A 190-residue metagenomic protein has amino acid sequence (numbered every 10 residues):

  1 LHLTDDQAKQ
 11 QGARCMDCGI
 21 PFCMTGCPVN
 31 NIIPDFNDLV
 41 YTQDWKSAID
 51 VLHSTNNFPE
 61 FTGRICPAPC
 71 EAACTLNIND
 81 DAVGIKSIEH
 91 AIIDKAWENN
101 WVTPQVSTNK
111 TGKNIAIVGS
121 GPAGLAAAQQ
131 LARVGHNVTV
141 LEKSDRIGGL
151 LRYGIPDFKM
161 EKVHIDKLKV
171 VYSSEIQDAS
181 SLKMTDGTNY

Functional and structural regions predicted by a protein language model:
L1, N30-T42, S47-L52, N56 (+3 more regions): Beta1-alpha1 glycine-rich phosphate/pyrophosphate-binding loop at the start of Rossmann-like nucleotide-binding domains
L1-N114, K162, K167: Ferredoxin-type iron-sulfur electron-transfer modules and their immediate structural context
A116-V118: Conserved beta-strand elements of the Class I
T188-Y190: Core beta-strand elements of the Rossmann-like FAD/NAD(P) dinucleotide-binding domain in flavoenzyme oxidoreductases
